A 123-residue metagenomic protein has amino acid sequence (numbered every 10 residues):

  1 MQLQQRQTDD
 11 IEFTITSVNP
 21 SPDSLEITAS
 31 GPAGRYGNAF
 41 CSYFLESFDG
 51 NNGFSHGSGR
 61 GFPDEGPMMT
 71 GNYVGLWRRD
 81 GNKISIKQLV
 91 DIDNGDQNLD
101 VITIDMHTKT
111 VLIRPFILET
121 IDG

Functional and structural regions predicted by a protein language model:
M1-G123: Beta-strand-enriched cores of mature, soluble protein domains
